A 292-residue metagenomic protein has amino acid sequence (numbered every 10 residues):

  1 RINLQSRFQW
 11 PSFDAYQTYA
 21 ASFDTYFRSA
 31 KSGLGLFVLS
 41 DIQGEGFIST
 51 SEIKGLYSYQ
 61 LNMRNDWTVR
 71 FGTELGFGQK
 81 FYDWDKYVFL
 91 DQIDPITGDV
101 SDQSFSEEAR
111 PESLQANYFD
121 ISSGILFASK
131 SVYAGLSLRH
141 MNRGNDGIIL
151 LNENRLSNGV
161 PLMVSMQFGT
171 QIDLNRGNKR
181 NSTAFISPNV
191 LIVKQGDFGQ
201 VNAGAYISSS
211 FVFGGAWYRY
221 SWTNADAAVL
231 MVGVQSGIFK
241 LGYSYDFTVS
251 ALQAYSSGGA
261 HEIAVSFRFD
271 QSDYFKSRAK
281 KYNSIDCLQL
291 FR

Functional and structural regions predicted by a protein language model:
R1-R292: Subset of outer-membrane beta-barrel
